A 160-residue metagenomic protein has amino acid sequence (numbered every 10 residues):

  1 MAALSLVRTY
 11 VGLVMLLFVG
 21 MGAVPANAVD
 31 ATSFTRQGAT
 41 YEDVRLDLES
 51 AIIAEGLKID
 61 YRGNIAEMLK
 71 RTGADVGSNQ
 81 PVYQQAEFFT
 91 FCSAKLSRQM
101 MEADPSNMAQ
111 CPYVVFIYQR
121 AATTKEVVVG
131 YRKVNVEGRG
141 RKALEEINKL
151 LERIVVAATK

Functional and structural regions predicted by a protein language model:
M1-L13: Bacterial N-terminal signal peptides that target proteins for export
Y10-G22: Bacterial N-terminal signal peptides
A26-G56, G63: Terminal, regulation- and interaction-focused segments at domain boundaries
Q37-R45, R62, N79-V82, E137-L144 (+1 more regions): Solvent-exposed, acidic/flexible segments
L48, E55-I59, G73, I154-T159: Sec/Tat-exported extracytoplasmic proteins
D60, N64-Q110: Compact, glycine-rich, soluble single-domain proteins
F89-R139: Surface-exposed, polar helix/loop patches in the mature regions of secreted/periplasmic/lumenal proteins that form
V129-K160: C-terminal partner/receptor-binding element of secreted or periplasmic proteins
